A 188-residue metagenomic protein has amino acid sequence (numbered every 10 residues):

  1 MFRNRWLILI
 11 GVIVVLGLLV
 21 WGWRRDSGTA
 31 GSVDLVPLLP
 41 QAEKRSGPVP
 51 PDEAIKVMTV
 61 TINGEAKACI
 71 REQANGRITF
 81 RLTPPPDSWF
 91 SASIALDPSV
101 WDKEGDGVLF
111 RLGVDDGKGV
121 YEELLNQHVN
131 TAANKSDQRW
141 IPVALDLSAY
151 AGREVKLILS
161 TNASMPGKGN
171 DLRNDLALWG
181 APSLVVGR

Functional and structural regions predicted by a protein language model:
M1-F2: N-terminal secretory signal peptides that target proteins for export/translocation
R5, G17-R188: Gly-Asp-aromatic-enriched flexible segments
L7-I13: Sec-dependent N-terminal signal peptides
